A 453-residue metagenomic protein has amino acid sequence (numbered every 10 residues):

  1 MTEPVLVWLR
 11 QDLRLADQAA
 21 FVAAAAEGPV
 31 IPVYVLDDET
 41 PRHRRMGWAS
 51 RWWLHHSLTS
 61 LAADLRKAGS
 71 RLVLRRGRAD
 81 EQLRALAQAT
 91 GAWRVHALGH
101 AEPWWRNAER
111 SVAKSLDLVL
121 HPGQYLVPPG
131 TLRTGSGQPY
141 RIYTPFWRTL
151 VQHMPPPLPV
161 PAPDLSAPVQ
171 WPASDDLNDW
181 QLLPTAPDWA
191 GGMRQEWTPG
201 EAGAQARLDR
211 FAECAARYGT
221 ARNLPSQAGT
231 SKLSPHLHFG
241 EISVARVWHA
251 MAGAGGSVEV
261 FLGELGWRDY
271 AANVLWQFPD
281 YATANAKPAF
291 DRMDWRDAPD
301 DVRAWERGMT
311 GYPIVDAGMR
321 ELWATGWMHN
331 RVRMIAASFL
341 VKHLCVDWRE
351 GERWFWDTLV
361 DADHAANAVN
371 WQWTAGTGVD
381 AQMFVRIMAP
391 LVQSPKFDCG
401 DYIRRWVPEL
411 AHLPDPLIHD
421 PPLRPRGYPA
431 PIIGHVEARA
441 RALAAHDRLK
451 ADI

Functional and structural regions predicted by a protein language model:
M1-L158, S257, R320, A366 (+2 more regions): Trp/Phe/Arg-rich N-terminal binding region typifying the photolyase-homology
V7-W8, W48-A49, T220, W305-E306 (+1 more regions): Short, contiguous strand/loop micro-motifs
R45, V302, R426-P429: Short coil/turn segments at secondary-structure junctions
G137-A289, F397, D401-I453: Glycine/tryptophan-enriched, flexible segments
A228-V407: Active-site-proximal binding-pocket segments
